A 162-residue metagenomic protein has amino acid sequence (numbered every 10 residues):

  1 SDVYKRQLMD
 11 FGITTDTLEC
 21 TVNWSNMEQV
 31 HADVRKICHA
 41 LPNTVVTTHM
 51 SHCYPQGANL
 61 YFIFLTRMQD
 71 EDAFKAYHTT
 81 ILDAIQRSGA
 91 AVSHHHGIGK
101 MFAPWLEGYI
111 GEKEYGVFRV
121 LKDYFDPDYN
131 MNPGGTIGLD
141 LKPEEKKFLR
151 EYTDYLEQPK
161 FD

Functional and structural regions predicted by a protein language model:
V3-Y4: Short, small-residue-biased leader/transition segments that mark boundaries at the very start of proteins
D10-M27: Short glycine-/aliphatic-rich beta-strand segments at the starts of folded cytosolic domains
T14-T17, N43-T47, G57-Y61, R87-G89: Active-site lining segments that contact anionic ligands and/or coordinate catalytic metals
V22-N26, L65-D70: A generic structural motif
Q29-P42, A76-S88, G116-V120, Y124: Generic non-transmembrane alpha-helical segments
L41-S51, S88-G97, N130-G134: Flexible, glycine/charged-enriched surface loops at secondary-structure junctions
H52, Q56-F64, D70-G111: Cofactor-binding catalytic cores of oxidoreductases
K113-D162: Intrinsic disorder at enzyme termini
